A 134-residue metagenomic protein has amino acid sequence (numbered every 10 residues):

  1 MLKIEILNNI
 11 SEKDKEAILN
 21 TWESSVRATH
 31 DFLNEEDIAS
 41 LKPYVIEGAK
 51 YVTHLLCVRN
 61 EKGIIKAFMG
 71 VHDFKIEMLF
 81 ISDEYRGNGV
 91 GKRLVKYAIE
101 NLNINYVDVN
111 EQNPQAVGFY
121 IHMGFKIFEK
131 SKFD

Functional and structural regions predicted by a protein language model:
L2-N20: A short beta-loop-alpha structural element at the N-terminal edge of CoA-dependent acyl/N-acetyltransferase catalytic
K15, N20-I46: Conserved GNAT-fold acetyl-CoA-binding loop/helix
I46-C57, K75: A short helix-loop-beta-strand connector motif used in the catalytic cores of GNAT acetyltransferases and, in some
C57, G63-F80: Conserved beta-strand in the GNAT
K75-R86, V109-N110: A short, internal acetyl-CoA/4′-phosphopantetheine-binding micro-motif in the GNAT/acyltransferase core
G87-E100, G118, H122: Conserved acetyl-CoA-binding loop-helix of GNAT-fold acetyltransferases
E100-Q112: Conserved GNAT acetyl-CoA-binding A-motif
I121-S131: Conserved acetyl-CoA-binding loop of GNAT-fold acetyltransferases
